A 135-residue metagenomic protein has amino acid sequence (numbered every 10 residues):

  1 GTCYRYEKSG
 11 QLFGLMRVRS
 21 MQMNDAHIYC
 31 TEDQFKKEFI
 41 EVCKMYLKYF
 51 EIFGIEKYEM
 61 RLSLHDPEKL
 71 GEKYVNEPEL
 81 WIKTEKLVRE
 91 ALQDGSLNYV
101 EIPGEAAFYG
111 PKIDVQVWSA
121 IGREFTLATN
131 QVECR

Functional and structural regions predicted by a protein language model:
G1-R135: NTP/phosphate- and nucleic-acid-binding module
